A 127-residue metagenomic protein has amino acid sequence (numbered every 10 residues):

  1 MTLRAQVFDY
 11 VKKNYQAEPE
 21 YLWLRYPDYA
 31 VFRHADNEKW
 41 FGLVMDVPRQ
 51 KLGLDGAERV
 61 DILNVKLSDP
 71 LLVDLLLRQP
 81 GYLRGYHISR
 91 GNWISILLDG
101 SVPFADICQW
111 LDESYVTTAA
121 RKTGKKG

Functional and structural regions predicted by a protein language model:
M1-G127: Charge-dense, helix-prone N-terminal extensions
